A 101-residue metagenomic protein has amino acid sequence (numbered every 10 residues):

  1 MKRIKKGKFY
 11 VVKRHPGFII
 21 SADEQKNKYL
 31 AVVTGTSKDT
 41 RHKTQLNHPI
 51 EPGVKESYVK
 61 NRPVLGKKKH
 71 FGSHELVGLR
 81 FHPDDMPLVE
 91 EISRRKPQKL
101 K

Functional and structural regions predicted by a protein language model:
M1-K5: Mixed-charge, Lys/Arg-rich low-complexity intrinsically disordered regions
K6, K13-P52: Compact nucleic-acid interaction/catalytic patches
P49-K101: C-terminal terminal-subdomain/extension
